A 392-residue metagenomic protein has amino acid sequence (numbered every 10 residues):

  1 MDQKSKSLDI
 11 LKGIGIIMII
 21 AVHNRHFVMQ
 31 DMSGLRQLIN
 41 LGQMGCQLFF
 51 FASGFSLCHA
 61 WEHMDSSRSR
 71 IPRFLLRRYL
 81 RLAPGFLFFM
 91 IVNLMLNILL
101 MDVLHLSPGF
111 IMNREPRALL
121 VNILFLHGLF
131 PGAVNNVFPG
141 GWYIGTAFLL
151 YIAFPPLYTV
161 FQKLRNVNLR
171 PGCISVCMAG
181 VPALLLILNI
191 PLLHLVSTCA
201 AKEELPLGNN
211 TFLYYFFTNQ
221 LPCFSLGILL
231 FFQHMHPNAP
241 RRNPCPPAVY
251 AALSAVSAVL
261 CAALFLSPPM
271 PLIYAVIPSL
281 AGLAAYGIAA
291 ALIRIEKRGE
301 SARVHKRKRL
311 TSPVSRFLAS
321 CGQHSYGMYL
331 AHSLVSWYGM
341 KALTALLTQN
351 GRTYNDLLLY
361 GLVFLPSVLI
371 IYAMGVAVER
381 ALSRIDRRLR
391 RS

Functional and structural regions predicted by a protein language model:
M1-C199, H324-S325, A342-S392: Membrane-cytosol interface segments of multi-pass membrane proteins, especially ER/Golgi lipid-handling enzymes
M1-L11, M32, R36-G42, F212-T218 (+3 more regions): Membrane-interface helix-boundary signature
K4-S5, D65-R73, V160-G172, Q233-P246 (+2 more regions): Membrane-interface helix-boundary motifs at transmembrane edges
K6, G34-C46, A133-T146, I190-L226 (+2 more regions): Interfacial loop-to-helix transition and helix-capping segments at the boundaries of transmembrane helices
H23-F27, L119-I123, H194-C199, Y215-L226 (+2 more regions): Hydrophobic alpha-helical transmembrane segments
F55-E62, L124, F231, M235 (+1 more regions): Regular secondary-structure segments
G172-P182, P244-L260: Signature aromatic-anchored transmembrane alpha helix within multi-pass, membrane-resident enzymes that catalyze glycan
F216, F224, I228, Y250-S383: Alpha-helical transmembrane segments of multi-pass integral membrane proteins
